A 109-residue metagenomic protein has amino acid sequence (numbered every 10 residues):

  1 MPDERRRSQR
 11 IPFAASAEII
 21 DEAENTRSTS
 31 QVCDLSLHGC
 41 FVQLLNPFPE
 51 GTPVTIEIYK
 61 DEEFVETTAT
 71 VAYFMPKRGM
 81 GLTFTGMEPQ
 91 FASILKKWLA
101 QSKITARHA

Functional and structural regions predicted by a protein language model:
M1-L35, K96-A109: N-terminal helix initiation/capping motif
A15-D21, G51-F64: Short conserved beta-strand and strand-loop elements enriched in small hydrophobics with frequent Asp/Gly
E22-E24, L37, F74-G79: Short, conserved beta-turn/loop elements at beta-strand boundaries and strand-helix junctions
S30, T67-A72: Short beta-strand-centered aromatic/proline hotspots
F41-L44, K77-G86: Short, solvent-exposed secondary-structure boundary/capping segments
E88-S93: Short, charged/polar, Gly/Pro-enriched secondary-structure boundary elements
